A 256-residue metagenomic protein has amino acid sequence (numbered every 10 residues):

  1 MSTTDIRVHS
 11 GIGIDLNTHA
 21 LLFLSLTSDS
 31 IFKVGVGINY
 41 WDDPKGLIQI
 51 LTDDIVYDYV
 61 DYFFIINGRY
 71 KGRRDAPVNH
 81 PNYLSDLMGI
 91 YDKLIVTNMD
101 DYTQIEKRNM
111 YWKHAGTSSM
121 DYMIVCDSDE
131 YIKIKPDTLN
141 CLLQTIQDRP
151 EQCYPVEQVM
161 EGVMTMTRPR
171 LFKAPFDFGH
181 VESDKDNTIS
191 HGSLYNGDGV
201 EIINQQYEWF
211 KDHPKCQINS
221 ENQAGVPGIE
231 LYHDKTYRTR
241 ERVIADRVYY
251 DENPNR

Functional and structural regions predicted by a protein language model:
S2-D53: N-proximal low-complexity "stem/linker" segments adjacent to membrane-targeting elements
D5-D15, Y102-A115, V125, Y131-R256: Catalytic-site signature of metal-activated, phosphate-bearing donor transferases, centered on the GT-A/GT-A-like
I31, V56-Y59, M88, G116-T117 (+2 more regions): Alpha-helix termination/capping residues and helix-transition junctions
W41, G68, Q158-V159: Histidine-centered beta-alpha loop that forms part of the nucleotide-sugar donor binding/catalytic region in diverse
D42-K45, Y70-G72, E130-K133: Short acidic, S/G/P-rich loop/turn micro-motifs used as interaction or catalytic elements
P44-K45, D101-T103: Acidic-and-aromatic substrate-binding clefts and catalytic sites of carbohydrate-active enzymes
D53-D101: Acidic donor-binding segment of Leloir-type glycosyltransferases
D61, D92, D121, D129 (+1 more regions): Conserved acidic residues
